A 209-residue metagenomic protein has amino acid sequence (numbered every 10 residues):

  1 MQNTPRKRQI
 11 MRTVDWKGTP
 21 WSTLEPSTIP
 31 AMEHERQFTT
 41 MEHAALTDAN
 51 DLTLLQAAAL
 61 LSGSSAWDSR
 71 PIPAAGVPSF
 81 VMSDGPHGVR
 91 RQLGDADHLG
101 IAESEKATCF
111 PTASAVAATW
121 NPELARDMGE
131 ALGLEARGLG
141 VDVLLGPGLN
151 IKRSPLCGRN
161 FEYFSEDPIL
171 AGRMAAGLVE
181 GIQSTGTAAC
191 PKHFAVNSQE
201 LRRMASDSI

Functional and structural regions predicted by a protein language model:
M1-I209: Glycoside hydrolase catalytic-domain context in secreted enzymes
